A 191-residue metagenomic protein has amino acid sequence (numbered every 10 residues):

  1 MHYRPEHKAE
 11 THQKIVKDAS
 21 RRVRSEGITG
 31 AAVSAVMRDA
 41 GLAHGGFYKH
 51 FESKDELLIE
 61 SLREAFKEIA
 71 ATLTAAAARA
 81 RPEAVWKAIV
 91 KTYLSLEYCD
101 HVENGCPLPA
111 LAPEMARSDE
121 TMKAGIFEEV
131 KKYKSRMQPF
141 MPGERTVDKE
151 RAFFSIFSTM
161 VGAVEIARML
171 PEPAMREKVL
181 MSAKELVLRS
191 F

Functional and structural regions predicted by a protein language model:
M1-K8: N-terminal intrinsically disordered/low-complexity leader segments
K14, R22-E56, E60: Helix-turn-helix
I15-V23, Y93, M160: Short hydrophobic clusters on alpha-helical segments that form packing/core surfaces in small helical domains
L58-A65, T72: Alpha-helical DNA-contacting segments of helix-turn-helix folds
E60, T74-G105, G143, F153-I156: Hydrophobic alpha-helical connector segments
K67-A70, A75, K87, E103-N104 (+2 more regions): Amphipathic alpha-helical packing segments from all-alpha helical-bundle domains
S95-Y98, L108-R117: Helix-loop "lid/cap" segments that line or gate small-molecule binding pockets
E120-E128, M141-F191: Hydrophobic/aromatic-rich alpha-helical bundle segments in the mid-to-C-terminal region
